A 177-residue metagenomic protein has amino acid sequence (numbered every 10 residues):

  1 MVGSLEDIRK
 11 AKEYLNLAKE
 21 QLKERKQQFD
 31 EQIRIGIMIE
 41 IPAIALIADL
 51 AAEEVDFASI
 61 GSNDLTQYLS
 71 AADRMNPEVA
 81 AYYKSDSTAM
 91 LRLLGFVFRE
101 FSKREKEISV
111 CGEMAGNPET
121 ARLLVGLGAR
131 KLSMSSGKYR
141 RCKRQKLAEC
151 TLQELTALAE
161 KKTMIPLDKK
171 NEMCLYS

Functional and structural regions predicted by a protein language model:
M1-N171: Conserved alpha/beta-domain cores
L175-Y176: Short, positively charged and aromatic/hydrophobic N-terminal segments
